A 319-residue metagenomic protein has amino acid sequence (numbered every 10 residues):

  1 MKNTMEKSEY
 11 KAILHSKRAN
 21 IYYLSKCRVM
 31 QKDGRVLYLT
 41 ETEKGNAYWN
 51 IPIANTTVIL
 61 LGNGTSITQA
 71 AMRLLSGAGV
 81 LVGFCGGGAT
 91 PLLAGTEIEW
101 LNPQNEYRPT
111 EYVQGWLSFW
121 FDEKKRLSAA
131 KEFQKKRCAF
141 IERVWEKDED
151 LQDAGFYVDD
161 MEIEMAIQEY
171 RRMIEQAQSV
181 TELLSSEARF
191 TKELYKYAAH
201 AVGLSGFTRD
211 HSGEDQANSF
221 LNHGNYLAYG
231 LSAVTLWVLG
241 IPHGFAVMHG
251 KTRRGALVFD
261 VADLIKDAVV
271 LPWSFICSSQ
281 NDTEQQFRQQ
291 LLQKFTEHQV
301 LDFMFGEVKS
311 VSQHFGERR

Functional and structural regions predicted by a protein language model:
M1-I67, R73: Non-cleavable N-terminal signal-anchor transmembrane helices
K2-N20, L24-C27, L39, G77 (+1 more regions): Active-site helix-to-loop segments that bind/position phosphate- or nucleotide-bearing substrates and donors across
W49-T110: Glycine/small-residue-rich interface belts in oligomeric ring/scaffold proteins and their assembly partners
